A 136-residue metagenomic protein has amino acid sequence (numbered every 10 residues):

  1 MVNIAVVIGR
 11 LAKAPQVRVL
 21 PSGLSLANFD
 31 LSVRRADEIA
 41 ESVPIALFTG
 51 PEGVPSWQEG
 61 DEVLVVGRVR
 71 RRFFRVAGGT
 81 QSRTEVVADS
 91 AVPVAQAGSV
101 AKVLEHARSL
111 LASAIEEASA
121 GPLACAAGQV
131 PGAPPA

Functional and structural regions predicted by a protein language model:
M1-A136: Single-stranded nucleic acid-binding surfaces, predominantly the OB-fold ssDNA-binding core
